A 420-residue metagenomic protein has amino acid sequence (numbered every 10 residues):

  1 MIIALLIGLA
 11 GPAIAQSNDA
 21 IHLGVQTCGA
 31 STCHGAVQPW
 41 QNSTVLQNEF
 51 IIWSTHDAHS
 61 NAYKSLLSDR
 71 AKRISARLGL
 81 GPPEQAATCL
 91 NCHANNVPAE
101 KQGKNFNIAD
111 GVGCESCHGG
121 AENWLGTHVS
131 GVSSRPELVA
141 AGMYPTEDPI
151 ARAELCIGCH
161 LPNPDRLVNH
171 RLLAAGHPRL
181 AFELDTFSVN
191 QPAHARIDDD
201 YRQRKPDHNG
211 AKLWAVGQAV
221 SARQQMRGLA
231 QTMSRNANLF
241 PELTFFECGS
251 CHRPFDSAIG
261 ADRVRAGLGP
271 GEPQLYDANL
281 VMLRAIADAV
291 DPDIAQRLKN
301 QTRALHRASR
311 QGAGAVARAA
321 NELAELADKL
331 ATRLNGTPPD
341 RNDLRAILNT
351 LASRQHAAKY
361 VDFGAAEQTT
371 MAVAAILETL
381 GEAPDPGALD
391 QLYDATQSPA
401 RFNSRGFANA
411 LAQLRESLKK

Functional and structural regions predicted by a protein language model:
M1-A10: Bacterial N-terminal signal peptides
G11-A15: Sec/Tat signal peptide C-region and signal peptidase I cleavage site
S17-A36, N238-E247: Local sequence-structure signature of Cys/Sec-based thiol-disulfide redox active-site neighborhoods
L23-A30, P82, A86-A87, G111 (+2 more regions): Residues immediately within or flanking Cys/His clusters that coordinate Zn2+ in small zinc-binding modules
C28-A30, C89-C92, C114, C156-C159 (+1 more regions): Short cysteine-rich clusters marking metal-coordination/redox-active sites
V37-A76, K104-V112, G120-E367: Primarily the internal scaffold of c-type cytochrome electron-transfer domains, especially repeated/multiheme c-type
A76-E115: Post-signal peptide N-terminal segment of secreted/secretory-pathway proteins
S353-A357, Q368-K420: A cross-kingdom marker for long, charged
